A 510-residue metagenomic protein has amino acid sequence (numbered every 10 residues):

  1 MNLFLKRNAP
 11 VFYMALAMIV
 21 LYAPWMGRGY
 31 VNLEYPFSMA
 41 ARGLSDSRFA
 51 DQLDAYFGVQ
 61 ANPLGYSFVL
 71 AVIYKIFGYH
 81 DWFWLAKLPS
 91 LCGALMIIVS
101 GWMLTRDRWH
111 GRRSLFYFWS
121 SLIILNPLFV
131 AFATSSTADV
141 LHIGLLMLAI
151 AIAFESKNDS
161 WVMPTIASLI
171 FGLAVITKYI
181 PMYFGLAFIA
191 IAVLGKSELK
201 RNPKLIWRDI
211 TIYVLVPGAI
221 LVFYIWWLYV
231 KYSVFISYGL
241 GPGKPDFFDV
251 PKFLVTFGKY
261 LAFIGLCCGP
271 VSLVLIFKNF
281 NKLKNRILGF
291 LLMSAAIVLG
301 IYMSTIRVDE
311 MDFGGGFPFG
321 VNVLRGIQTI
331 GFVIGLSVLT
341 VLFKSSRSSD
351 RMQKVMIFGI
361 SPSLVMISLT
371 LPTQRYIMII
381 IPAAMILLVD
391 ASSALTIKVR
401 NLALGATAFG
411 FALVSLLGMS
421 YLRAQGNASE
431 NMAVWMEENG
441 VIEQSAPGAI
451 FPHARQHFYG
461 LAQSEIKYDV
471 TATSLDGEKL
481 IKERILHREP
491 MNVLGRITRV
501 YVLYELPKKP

Functional and structural regions predicted by a protein language model:
R7-E34, V216-Y229, I297-S304, F411-L416: Transmembrane signal-anchor helices characteristic of membrane glycosylation enzymes that use polyprenol
Y22, I206-F313: Membrane-lumen/periplasm interface segments of specific transmembrane helices in polyprenyl phosphate-linked
A23-L33, R48-A71, H80-W84, L91-C92: Membrane-proximal lumenal/periplasmic loop motifs of glycosylation machinery
V31, L128-L141, T373-Q374: Short acidic/glycine- and proline-prone juxtamembrane loop motifs at membrane-interface regions of multi-pass membrane
R106-W109, M147-P164, A174, S345-S348 (+1 more regions): Membrane-interface transmembrane helices that cradle and orient dolichyl/undecaprenyl
W119-S121, I152, M163-K178, A190 (+2 more regions): Membrane-interface alpha helices of multi-pass inner-membrane proteins
V214-G218, N285-V298, R325-T329, V333 (+3 more regions): Signature aromatic-anchored transmembrane alpha helix within multi-pass, membrane-resident enzymes that catalyze glycan
A403-Y468, T498-L503: Membrane-embedded, lumen/periplasm-facing catalytic core of multi-pass transferases that use lipid-linked donors
